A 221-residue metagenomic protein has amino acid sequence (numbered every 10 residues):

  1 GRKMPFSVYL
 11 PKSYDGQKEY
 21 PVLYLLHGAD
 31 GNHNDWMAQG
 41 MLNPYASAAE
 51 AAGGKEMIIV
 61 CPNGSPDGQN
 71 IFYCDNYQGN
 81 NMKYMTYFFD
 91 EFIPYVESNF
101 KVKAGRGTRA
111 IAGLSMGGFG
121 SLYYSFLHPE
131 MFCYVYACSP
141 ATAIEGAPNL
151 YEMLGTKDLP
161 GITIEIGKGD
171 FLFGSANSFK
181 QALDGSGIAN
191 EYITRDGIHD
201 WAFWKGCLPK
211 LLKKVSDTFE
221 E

Functional and structural regions predicted by a protein language model:
G1-E221: Non-catalytic cap/lid and distal C-terminal segments of serine-dependent acyl enzymes
